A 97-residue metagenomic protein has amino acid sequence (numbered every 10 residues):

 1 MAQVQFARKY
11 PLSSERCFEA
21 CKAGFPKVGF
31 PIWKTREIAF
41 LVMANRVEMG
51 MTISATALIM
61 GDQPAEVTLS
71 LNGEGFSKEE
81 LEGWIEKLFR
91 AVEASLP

Functional and structural regions predicted by a protein language model:
M1-P97: Ser/Thr-rich, low-complexity intrinsically disordered terminal regions
